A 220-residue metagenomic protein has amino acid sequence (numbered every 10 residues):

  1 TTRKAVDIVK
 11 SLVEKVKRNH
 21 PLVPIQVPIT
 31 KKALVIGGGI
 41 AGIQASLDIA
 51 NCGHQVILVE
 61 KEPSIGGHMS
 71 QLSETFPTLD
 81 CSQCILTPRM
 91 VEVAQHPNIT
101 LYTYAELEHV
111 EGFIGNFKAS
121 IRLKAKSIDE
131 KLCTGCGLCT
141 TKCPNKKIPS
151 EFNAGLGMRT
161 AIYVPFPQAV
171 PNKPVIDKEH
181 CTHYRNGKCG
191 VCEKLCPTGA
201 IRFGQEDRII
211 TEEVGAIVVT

Functional and structural regions predicted by a protein language model:
V6-V23: A charged, well-structured terminal subsegment
L22-P24, E62-P88, Y102-T134, P144-V219: Non-heme iron-sulfur electron-transfer modules
V23-A33: Glycine-rich NAD(P)-binding loop of Rossmann-like domains
K32-L58: N-terminal Rossmann-like FAD-binding beta1-loop-alpha1 element of flavoenzymes
G39-A41, S64, T134, L138: Residue-level detector of alpha-helix initiation sites
Q44, D48, K142, L195: Rossmann-fold NAD(P)-dependent oxidoreductase module
N98-T100: Conserved beta-strand segments of alpha/beta enzyme cores
